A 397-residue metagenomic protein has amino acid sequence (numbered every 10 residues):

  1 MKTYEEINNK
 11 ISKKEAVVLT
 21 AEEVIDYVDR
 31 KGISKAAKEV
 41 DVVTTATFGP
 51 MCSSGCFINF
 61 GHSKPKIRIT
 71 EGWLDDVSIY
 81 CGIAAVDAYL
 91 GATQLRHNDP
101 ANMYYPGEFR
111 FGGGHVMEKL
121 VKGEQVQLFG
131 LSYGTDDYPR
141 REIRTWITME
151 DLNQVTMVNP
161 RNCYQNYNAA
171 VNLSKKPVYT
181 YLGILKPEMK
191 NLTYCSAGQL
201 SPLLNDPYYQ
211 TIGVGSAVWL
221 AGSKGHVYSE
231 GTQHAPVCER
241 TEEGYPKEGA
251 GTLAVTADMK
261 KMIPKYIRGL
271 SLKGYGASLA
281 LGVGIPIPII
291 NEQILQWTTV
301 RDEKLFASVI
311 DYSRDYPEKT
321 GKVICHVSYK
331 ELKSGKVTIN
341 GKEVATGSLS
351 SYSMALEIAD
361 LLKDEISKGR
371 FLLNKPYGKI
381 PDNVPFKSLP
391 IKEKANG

Functional and structural regions predicted by a protein language model:
K2-K10, E15-G397: Anaerobic metallocofactor- and corrinoid-dependent redox/one-carbon enzyme cores, especially those from methanogenesis
